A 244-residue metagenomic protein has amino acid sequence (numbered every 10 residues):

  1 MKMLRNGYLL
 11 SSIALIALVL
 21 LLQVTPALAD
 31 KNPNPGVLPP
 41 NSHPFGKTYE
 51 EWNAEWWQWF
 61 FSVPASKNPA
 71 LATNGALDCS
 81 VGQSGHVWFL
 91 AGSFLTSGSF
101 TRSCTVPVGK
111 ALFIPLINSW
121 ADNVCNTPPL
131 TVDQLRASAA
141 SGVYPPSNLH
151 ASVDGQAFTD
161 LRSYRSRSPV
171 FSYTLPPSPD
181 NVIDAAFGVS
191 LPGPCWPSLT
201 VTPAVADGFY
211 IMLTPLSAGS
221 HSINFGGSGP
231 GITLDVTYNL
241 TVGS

Functional and structural regions predicted by a protein language model:
K2-I13: Bacterial N-terminal signal peptides that target proteins for export
S12-Q23: Bacterial N-terminal signal peptides
V24-A29: Sec/Tat signal peptide C-region and signal peptidase I cleavage site
D30-H86, G227, I232-S244: N-terminal segment immediately downstream of the Sec signal-peptide cleavage site in secreted/extracellular proteins
N53, W57-W59, H86-A91, A111-I117 (+2 more regions): Ordered hydrophobic segments in well-structured contexts
D78-S80, T105, V124, P194-W196: Sequence contexts marking disulfide-bonded cysteines in secreted/extracellular proteins
H86-A185: Extracellular-facing segments of soluble proteins and assemblies that are Gly/Ser/Thr-biased and enriched in aromatics
S147-S220, G226-S244: Extended, well-structured beta-strand/loop surface patches that form recognition or cofactor-anchoring regions within
